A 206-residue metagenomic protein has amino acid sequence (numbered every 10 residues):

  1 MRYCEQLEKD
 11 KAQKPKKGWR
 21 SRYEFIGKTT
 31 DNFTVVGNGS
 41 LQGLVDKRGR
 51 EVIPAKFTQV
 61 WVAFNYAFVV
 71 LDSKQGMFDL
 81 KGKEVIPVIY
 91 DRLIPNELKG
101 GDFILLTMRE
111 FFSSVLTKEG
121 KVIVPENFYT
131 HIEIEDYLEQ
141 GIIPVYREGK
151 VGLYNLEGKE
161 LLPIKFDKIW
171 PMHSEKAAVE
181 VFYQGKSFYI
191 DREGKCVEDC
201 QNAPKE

Functional and structural regions predicted by a protein language model:
M1-E206: Residue-level detector of conserved, function-critical positions
